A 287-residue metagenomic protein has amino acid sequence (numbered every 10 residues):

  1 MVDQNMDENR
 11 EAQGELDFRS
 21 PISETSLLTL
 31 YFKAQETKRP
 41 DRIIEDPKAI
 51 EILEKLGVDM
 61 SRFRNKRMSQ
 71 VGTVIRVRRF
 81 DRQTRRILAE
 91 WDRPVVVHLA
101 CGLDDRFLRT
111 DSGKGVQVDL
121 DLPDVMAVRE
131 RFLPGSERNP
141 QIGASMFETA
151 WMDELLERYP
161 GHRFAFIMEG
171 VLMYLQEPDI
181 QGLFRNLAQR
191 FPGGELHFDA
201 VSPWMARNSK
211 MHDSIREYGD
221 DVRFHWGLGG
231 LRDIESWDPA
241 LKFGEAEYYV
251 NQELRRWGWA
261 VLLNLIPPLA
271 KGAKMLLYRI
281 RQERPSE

Functional and structural regions predicted by a protein language model:
M1-V97, C101-A144, T149, E154-L156: Rossmann-like AdoMet
F147, M173, V201-A206: Short "lid" loop at the C-terminus of a central beta-strand within the Rossmann-like core of SAM-dependent
M152, Y174-N186: A short, conserved alpha-helix within the catalytic core of class I
P160-G170: Short SAM/SAH-binding signature in class I
A165, R190-P203: Conserved beta-strand signature within the Rossmann-like core of class I S-adenosyl-L-methionine
A206-V222: Short, glycine-/aromatic-enriched active-site segment of Class I SAM-dependent methyltransferases
D221-Y248: Short alpha-helix
Q252, R256-E287: Core SAM-dependent methyltransferase catalytic element
